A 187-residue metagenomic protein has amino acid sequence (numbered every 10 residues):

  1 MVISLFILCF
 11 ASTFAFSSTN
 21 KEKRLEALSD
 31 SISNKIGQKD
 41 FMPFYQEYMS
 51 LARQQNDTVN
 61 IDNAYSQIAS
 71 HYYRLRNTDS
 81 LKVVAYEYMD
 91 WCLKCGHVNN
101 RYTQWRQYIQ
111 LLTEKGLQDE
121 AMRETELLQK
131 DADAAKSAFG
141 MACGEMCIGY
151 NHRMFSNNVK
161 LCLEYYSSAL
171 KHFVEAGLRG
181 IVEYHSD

Functional and structural regions predicted by a protein language model:
V2-S12: Bacterial N-terminal signal peptides
A15-D187: A "functional boundary" signal
